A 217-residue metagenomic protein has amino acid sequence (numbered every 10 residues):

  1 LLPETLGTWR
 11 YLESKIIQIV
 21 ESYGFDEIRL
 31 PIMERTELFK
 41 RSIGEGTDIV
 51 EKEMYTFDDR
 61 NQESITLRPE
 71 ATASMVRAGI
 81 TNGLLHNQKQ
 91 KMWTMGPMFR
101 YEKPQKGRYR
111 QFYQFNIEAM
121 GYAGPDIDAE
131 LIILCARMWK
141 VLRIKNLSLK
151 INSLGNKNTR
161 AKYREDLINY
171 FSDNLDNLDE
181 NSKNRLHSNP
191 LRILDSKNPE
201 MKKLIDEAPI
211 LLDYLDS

Functional and structural regions predicted by a protein language model:
L1-S217: TRNA-recognition modules of translation machinery and tRNA-sensing kinases, especially anticodon-binding
